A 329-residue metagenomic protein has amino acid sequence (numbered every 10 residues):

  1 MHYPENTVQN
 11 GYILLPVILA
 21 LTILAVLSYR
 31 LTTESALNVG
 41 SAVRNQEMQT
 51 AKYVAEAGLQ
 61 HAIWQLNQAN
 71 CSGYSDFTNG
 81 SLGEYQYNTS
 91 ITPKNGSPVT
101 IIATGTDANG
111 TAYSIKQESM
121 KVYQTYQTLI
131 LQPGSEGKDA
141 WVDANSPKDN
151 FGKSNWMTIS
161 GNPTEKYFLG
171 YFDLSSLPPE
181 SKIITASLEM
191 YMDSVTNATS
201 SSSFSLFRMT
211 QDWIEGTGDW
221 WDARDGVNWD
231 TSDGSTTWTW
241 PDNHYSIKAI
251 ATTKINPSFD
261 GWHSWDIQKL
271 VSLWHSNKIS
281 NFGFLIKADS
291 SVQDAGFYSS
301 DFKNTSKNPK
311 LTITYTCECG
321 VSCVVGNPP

Functional and structural regions predicted by a protein language model:
M1-N10: N-terminal leader/signal peptides at the extreme start of proteins
Y12-V54: Aliphatic-rich helix starts adjacent to a transmembrane/signal segment
N45, Q49-T104, P329: Low-complexity, Gly/Pro-rich coil/beta segments used as flexible assembly/activation regions
N67-N70, S176-P179, D193-N197, T210-T217 (+4 more regions): Acidic glycine-/aspartate-rich tracts in secreted/extracellular proteins
N95-Y126, E318-P329: Short, ordered "entry" segments at domain starts
Y123-S176, I214, A288-A295, D301-T316: Flexible, small-residue-rich N-terminal segments that precede or flank a structured functional core
S135, N145, V195-L273, K278: Beta-strand-rich interaction/scaffold domains
F172, K182-V195, L311: A short beta-strand element within beta-rich, extracytoplasmic domains of secreted/secretory-pathway proteins
